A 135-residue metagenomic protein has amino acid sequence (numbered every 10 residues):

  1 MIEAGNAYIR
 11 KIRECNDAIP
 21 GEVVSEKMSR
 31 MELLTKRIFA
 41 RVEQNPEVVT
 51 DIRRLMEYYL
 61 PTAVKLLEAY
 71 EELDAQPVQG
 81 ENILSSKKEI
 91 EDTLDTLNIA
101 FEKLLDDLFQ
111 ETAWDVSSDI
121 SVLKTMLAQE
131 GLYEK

Functional and structural regions predicted by a protein language model:
M1-E43: Membrane-proximal, non-transmembrane interface segments of integral membrane proteins
A40-I52, E57-K135: Long amphipathic all-alpha helical oligomerization modules
